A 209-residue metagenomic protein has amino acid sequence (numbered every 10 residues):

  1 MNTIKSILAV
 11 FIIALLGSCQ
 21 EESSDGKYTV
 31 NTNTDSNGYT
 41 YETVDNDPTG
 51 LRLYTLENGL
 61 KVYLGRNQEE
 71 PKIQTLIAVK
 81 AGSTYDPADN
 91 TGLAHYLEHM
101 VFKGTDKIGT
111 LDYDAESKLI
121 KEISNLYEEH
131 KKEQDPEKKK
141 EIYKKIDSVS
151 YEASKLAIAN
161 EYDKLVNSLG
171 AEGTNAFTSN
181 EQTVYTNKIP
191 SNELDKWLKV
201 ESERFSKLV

Functional and structural regions predicted by a protein language model:
N2-V10: Sec-dependent signal peptide recognition, specifically the positively charged N-region followed immediately by
I7, C19-A157, V184-V209: His/Glu-rich zincin catalytic helix
T55, R66, L169-S179: Catalytic zinc-binding patch centered on the HExxH motif and its immediate surroundings that defines zinc-dependent
S154-G170: Alpha-helix-centered segments that form part of catalytic cores
